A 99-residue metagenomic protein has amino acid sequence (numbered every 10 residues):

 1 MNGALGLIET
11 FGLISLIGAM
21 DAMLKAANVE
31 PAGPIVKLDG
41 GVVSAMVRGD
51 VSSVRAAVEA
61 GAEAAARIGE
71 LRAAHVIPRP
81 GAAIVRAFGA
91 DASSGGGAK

Functional and structural regions predicted by a protein language model:
M1-G41, M46-K99: Long, contiguous binding/interaction regions
